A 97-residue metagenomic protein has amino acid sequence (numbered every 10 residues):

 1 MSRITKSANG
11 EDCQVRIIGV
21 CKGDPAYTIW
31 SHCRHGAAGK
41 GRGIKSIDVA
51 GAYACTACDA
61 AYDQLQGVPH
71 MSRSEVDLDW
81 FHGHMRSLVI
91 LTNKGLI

Functional and structural regions predicted by a protein language model:
M1-S31, C55: Short cysteine-rich loop/turn motifs with clustered Cys
I17-A50, Y62: Histidine-centered nuclease catalytic patch
G23, Q64-V68, N93, I97: Generic macromolecular interface patches on structured domains
I29-A37, H70-F81: Short cysteine/histidine-rich metal-coordination sites, predominantly Zn2+-binding motifs
K40-G43, T56-D59, H82-H84: Short, surface-exposed, polar/charged, turn-prone segments marking secondary-structure boundaries
I44-G51, D79-I97: Short Fe-S-cluster ligation motifs
G51-M71: Short Cys/His-centered divalent metal-binding micro-motifs
